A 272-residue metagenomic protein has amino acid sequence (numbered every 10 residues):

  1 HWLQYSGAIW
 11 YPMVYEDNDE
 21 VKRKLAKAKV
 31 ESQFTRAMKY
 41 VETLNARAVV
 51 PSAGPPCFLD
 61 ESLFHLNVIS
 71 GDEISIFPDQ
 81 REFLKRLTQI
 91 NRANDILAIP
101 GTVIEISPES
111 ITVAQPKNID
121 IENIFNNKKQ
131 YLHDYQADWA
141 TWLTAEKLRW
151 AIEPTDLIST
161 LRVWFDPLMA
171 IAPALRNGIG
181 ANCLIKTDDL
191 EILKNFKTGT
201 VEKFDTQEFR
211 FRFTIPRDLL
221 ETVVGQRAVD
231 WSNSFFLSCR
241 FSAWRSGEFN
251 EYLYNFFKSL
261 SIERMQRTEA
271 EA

Functional and structural regions predicted by a protein language model:
H1-I90: Cap/insert and terminal regions of metallo-dependent hydrolase folds
H1-Q4, A48-G54, N94-I99, L184-K186 (+1 more regions): A structural signal for short, well-ordered beta-strand segments and their strand-loop junctions that often border
L59, L97, V103-A272: Feature captures hydrophobic
L87-V103: Extended charged low-complexity segments that act as oligomerization/scaffolding linkers
